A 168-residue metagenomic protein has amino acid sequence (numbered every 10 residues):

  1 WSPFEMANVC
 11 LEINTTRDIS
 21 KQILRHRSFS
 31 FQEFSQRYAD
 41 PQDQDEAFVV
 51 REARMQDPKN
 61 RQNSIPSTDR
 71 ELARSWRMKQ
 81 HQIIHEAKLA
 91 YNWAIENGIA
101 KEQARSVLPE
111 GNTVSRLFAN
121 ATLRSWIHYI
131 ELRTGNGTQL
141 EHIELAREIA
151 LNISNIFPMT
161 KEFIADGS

Functional and structural regions predicted by a protein language model:
W1-S168: Family-specific signature for flavin-dependent thymidylate synthase
